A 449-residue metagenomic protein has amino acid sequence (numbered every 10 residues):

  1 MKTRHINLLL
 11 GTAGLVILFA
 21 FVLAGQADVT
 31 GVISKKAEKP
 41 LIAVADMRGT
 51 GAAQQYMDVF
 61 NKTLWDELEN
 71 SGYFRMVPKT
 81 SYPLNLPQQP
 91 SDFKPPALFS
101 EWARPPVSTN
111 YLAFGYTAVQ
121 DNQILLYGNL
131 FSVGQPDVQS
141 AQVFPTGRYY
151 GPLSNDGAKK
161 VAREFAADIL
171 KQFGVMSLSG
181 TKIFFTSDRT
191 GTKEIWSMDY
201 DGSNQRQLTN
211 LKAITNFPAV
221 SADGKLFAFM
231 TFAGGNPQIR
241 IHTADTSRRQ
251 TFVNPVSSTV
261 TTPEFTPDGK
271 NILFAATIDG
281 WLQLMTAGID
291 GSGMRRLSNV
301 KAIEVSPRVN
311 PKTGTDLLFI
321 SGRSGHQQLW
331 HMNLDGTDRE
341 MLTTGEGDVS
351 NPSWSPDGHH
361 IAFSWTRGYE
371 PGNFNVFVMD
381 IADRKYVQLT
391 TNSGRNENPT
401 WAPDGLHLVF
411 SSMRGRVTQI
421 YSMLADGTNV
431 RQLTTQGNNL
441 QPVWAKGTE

Functional and structural regions predicted by a protein language model:
A24-N70: A structural "domain/chain start" motif
G51-T63, E69-I124: Short, solvent-exposed, polar/charged sequence segments at loop or secondary-structure edges
D92-F165: Amphipathic beta-strand/beta-sheet edge segments enriched in Tyr/Trp
S177, S187-E194, K212-A213, M230-I239 (+10 more regions): A flexible loop/linker signature enriched in serine peptidases of the S9 family
S177-S179, A222-D223, P267-D268, P311-T313 (+3 more regions): Residue-level detector of Asp-centered blade-edge/turn motifs that repeat once per structural unit in beta-propeller
I183, F227, G269-L273, L317 (+2 more regions): Hydrophobic beta-strand positions that form the internal "hydrophobic ladder" of WD40/Gbeta-like beta-propeller blades
D199-S203, T243-S247, G288-S292, N333-T337 (+2 more regions): Short loop/turn segments that connect beta-strands within beta-propeller blades
Y421-E449: Blade-level signature of beta-propeller repeat domains, shared across WD40, Kelch, NHL, RCC1 and BNR/Asp-box propellers
